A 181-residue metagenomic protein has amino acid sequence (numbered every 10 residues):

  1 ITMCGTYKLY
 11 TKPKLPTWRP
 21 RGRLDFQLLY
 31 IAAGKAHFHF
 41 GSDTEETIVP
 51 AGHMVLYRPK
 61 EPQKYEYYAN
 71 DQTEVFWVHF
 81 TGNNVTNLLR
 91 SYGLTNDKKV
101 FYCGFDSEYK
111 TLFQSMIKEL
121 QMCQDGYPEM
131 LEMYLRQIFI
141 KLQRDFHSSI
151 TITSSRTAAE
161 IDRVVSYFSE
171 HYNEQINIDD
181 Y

Functional and structural regions predicted by a protein language model:
I1-I48, A69, Y92-K99: Generic protein-terminus/edge-of-domain signal
Y10-T17, P62-E66, T86-N87, I150: A short, acidic/glycine-rich surface segment
H39, N87-S91, Y167: Residues that scaffold the ATP/ADP-binding catalytic core of kinase and kinase-like folds
V49-P62: Conserved metal-binding segment of the jelly-roll/cupin
K60-N84: Ligand-binding loop in jelly-roll beta-barrel domains
R90-Q114: Aromatic/histidine-rich interaction motifs
D97-D106, L120-M133, I140-D180: Short, Lys/Arg-enriched, Trp-marked, Pro/Gly-tolerant hinge/linker segments that flank
